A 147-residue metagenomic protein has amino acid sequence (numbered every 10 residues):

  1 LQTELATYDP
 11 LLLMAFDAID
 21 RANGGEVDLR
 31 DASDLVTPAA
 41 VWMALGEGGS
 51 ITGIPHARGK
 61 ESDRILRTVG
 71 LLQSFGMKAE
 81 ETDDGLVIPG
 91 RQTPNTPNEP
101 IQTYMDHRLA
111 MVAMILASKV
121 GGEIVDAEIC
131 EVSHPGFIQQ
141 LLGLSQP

Functional and structural regions predicted by a protein language model:
L1-P147: Short, structured segments at the rim of ligand-binding sites
